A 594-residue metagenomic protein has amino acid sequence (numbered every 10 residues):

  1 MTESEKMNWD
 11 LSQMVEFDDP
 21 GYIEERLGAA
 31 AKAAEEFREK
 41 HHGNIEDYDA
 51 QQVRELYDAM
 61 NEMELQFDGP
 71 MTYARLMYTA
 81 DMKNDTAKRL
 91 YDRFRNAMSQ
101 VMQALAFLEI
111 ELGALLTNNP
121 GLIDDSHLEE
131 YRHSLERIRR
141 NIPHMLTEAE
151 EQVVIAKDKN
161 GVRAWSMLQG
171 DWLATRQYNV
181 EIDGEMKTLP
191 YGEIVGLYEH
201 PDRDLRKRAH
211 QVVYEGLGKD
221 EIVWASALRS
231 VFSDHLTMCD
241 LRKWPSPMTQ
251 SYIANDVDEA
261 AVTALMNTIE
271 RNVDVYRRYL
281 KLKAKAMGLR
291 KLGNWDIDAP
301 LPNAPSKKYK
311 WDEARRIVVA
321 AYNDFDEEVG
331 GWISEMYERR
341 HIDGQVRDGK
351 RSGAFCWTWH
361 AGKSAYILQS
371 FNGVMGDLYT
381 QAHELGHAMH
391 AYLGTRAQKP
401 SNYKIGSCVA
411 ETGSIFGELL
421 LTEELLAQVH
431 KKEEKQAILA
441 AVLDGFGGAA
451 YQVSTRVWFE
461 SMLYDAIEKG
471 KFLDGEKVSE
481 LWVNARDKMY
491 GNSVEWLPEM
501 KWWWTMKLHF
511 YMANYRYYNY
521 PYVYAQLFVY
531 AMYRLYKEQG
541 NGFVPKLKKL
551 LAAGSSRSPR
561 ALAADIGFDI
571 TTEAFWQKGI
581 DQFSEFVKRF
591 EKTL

Functional and structural regions predicted by a protein language model:
M1-A304, R315, K592-T593: A well-structured
T2-E5, D18, L112, H133-N141 (+10 more regions): C-terminal, non-catalytic "cap/extension" segments appended to globular domains
A33, Q66, A104, L168 (+19 more regions): Generic, well-ordered alpha-helical scaffold segments in large soluble proteins
I182-E185, T237, A284-L301, E335-V346 (+6 more regions): A glycine-rich phosphate-binding loop feature that marks nucleotide/adenosyl-phosphate handling sites
I182-P201, D298, K307-A382, G386-A391 (+1 more regions): Active-site-adjacent "gating/activation" loops or surface patches in catalytic cores
Y198-V213, Q250-T263, D296-K307, G362-M375 (+4 more regions): Glycine- and acidic
W244-P245, T249, K291-G293, S352-S364 (+3 more regions): Active-site-adjacent bridging/hinge elements
I405-E434, V442-D444, G448, A525: Post-HExxH zinc-binding segment in Zn-dependent metallohydrolases
